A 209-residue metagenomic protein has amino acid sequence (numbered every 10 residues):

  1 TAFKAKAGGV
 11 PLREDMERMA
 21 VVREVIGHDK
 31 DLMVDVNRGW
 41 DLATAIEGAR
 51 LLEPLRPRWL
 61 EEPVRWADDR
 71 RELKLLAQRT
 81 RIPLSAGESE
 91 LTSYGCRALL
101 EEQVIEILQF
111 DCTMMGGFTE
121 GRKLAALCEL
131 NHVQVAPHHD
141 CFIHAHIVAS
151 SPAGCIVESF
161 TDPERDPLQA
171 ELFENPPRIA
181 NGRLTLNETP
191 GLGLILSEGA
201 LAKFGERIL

Functional and structural regions predicted by a protein language model:
A5-H138: Catalytic core of soluble alpha/beta enzymes
A136-L209: Flexible C-terminal active-site loop/helix
